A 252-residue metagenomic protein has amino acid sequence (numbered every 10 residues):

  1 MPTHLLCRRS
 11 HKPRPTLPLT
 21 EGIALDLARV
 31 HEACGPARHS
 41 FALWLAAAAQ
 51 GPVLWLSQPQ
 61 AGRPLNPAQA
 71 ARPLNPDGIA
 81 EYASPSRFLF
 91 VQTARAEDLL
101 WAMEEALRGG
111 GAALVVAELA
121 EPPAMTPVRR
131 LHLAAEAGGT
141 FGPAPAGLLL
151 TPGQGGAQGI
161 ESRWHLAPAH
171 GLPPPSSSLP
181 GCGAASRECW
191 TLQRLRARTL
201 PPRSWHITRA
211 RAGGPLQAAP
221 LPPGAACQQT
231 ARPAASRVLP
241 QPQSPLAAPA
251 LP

Functional and structural regions predicted by a protein language model:
M1-P59, R72, Y82-A83, S244 (+1 more regions): Detector for small/aliphatic-rich hydrophobic stretches
P36, A42-G109: A glycine-rich, hydrophobic loop/mini-helix early in the fold
L54, F88-V91, L114-V116, G139-L150: Short hydrophobic alpha-helical runs that function as membrane-insertion/retention elements
P59-G62, A120, L149-G155: Short beta-alpha junction loops
R95, A120-T126: Acidic, metal-coordinating catalytic cores used for nucleic-acid/nucleotide bond scission and strand-transfer chemistry
A106, A112-P122: Short acidic catalytic loops
M125-L200: Replace "adjacent to P-loop NTPase cores in ATP/GTP-dependent enzymes" with "adjacent to NTP-binding cores
P202-P252: C-terminal regions of RecA-like/P-loop NTPase motor modules
